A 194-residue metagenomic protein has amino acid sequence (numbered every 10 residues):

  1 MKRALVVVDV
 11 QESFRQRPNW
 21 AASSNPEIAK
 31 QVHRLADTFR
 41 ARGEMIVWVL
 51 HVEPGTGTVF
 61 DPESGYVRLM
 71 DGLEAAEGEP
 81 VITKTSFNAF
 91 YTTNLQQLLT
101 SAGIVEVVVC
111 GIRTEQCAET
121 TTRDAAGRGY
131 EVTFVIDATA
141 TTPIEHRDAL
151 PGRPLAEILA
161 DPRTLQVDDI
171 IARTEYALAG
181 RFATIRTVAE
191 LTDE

Functional and structural regions predicted by a protein language model:
M1, N19-W48: A short alpha/beta connector and helix-capping loop motif
K2-A4, H33-D37, A41, V59-E194: Active-site-adjacent betaalpha module
V7-V8, E44-H51, V135: Short beta-strand segments at enzyme active-site cores
E12, E53-G55, T139-T141: Solvent-exposed loop/turn segments at secondary-structure junctions within structured extracellular/periplasmic domains
S13-R17: Short acidic, Gly/Ser-rich segments with clustered Asp/Glu that frequently serve as metal-coordination loops in enzyme
A22, G55-G57: Glycine-rich, proline-tolerant flexible connector loops at the mouths of alpha/beta enzymes
